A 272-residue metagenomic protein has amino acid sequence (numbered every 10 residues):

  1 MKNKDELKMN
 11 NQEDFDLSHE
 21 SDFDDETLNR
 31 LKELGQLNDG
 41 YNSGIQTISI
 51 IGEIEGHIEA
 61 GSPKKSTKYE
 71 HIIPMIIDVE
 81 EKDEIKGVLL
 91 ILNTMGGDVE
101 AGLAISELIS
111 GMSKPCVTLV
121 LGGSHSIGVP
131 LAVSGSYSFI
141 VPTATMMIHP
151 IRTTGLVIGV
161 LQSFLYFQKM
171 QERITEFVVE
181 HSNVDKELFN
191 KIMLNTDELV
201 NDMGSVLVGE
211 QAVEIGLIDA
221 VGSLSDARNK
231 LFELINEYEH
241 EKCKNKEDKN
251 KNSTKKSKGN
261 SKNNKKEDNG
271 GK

Functional and structural regions predicted by a protein language model:
M1-L119, G123-I127, S134-H149, T154-K272: N-terminal organellar transit peptides
